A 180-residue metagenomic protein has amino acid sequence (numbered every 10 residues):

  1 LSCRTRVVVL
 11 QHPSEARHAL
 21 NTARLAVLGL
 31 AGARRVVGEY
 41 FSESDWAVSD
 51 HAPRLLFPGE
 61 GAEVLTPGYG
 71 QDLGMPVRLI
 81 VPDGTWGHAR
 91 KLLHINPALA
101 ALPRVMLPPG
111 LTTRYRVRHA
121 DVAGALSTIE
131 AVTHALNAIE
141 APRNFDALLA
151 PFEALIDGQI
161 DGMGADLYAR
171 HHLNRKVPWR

Functional and structural regions predicted by a protein language model:
L1-R6: Cys/His-rich short segments
V8, R34-V36, V105: General small-molecule cofactor/ligand-binding pocket signal
L10-L20: N-terminal beta1-alpha1 ligand-phosphate binding loop
S14-E15, Y40, E60-A62, L107-T112: Short, acidic/turn-prone active-site loops that include or flank metal/cofactor- and phosphate-binding residues
A19-L20, D45-W46, L65, T113-R118: Short, charged, surface-exposed secondary-structure boundary motifs
R24: Active-site phosphate/pyrophosphate- and oxyanion-stabilizing loops and adjacent acidic/basic residues in soluble
V27-H94, A98: S-adenosyl-L-methionine/SAH cofactor-binding core of RNA-modifying enzymes
R78, W86-G87, K91, I95-R180: C-terminal folded domains that constitute the principal catalytic or ligand-binding module of multi-domain proteins
